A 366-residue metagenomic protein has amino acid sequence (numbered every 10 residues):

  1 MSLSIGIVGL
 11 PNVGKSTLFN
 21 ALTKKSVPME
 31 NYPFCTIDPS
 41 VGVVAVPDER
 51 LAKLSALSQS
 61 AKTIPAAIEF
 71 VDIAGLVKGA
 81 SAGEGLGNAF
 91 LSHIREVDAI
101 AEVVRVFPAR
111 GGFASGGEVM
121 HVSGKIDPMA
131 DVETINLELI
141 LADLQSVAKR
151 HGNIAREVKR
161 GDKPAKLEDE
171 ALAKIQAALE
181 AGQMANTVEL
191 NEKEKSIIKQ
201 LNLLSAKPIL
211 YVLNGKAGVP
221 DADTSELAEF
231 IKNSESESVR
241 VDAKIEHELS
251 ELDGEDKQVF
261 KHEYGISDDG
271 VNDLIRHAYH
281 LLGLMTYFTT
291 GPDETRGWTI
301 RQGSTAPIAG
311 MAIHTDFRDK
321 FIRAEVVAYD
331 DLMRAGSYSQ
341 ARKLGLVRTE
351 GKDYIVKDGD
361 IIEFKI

Functional and structural regions predicted by a protein language model:
M1-G116, M120, M129, I154: Conserved G1/Walker A P-loop phosphate-binding module
L3-V8, V13, F19, N153-K357 (+1 more regions): C-terminal-of-GTPase-core extension/linker across diverse P-loop GTPases
S16, P33, E69, I126 (+4 more regions): Generic signal for short, ordered secondary-structure residues within or immediately flanking folded domains
K24, A56, L137, L141 (+3 more regions): Short, intrinsically disordered, mixed-charge
K25-P33, S40-G42, R50-K53, A82 (+10 more regions): Glycine-rich, flexible loop/turn motifs
F34, D48-L51, A61-F70, E84-V97 (+8 more regions): Amphipathic alpha-helical transducer elements in NTP-driven molecular machines
S81-L210, P220-D223: Phosphate/Mg2+-binding loops and adjacent switch elements in nucleotide/diphosphate-handling enzyme cores
